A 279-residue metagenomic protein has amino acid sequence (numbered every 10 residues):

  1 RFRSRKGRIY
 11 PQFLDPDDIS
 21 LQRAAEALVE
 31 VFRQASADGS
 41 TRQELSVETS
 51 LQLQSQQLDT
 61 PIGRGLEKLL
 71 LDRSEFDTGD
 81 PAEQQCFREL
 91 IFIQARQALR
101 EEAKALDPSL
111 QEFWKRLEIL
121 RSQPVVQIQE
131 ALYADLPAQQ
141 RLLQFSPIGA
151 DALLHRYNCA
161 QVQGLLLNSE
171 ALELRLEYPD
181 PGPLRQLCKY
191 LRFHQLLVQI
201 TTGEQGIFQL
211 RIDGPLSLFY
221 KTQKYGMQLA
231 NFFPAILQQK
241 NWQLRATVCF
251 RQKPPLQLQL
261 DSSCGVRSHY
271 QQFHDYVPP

Functional and structural regions predicted by a protein language model:
R1-H274: Nuclease-adjacent, charged terminal/linker segments that flank catalytic cores
V277-P279: C-terminal structured domains
